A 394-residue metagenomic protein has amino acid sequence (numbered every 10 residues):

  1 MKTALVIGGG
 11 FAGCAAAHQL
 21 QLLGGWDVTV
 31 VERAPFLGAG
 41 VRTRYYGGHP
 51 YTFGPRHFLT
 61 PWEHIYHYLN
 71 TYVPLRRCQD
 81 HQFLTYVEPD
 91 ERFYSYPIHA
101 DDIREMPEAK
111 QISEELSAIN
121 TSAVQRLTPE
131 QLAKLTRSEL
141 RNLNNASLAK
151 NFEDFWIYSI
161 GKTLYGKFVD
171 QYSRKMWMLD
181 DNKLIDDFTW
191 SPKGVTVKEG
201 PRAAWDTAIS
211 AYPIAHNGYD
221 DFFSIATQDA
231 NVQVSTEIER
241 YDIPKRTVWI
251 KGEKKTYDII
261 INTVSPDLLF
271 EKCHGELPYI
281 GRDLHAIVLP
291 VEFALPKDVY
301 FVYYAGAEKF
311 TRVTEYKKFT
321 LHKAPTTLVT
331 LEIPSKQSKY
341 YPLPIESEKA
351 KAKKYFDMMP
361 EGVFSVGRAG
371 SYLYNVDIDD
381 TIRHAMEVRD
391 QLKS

Functional and structural regions predicted by a protein language model:
K2-V30, R389: N-terminal Rossmann-like FAD-binding beta1-loop-alpha1 element of flavoenzymes
A12, F36, D267: Conserved Rossmann-like nucleotide-cofactor binding loop
Q21-Y45: Glycine-rich FAD pyrophosphate-binding loop
L23, E239-P244, I250-M358: Mid-domain catalytic core of redox enzymes that form a hydrophobic substrate pocket/lid adjacent to a catalytic redox
G47-K134, S138-L143: Dinucleotide-binding Rossmann-like beta1-alpha1 core, especially the glycine-rich loop that anchors the ADP
H67-T71, F155, L164, K297-D298 (+1 more regions): Structural/interface elements that position substrates and couple domains in central-metabolism enzymes
R92, E108, S113, S117 (+2 more regions): Active-site/ligand-binding neighborhood in enzyme catalytic cores
P342-S394: C-terminal catalytic lobe of FAD-dependent flavoproteins
